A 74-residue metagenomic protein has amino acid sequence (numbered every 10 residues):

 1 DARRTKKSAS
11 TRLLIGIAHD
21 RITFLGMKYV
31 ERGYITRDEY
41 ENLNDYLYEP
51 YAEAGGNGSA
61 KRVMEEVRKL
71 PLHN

Functional and structural regions predicted by a protein language model:
D1-K6: Short hydrophobic alpha-helical transmembrane segments
T11-N74: Charged, acidic
